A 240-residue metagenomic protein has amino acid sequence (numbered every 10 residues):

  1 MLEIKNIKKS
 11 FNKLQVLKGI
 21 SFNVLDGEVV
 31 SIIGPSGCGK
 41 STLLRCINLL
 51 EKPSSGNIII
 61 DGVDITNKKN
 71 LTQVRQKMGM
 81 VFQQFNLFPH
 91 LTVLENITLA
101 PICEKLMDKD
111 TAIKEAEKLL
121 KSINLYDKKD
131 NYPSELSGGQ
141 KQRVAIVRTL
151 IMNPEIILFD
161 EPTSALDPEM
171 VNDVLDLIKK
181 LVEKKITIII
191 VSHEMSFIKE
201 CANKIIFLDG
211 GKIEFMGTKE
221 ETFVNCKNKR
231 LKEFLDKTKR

Functional and structural regions predicted by a protein language model:
M1-L2, R240: Short, Lys/Arg-enriched, disordered terminal segments
L2, K8-G210, E214-F215: ABC family nucleotide-binding domain
K219-R240: C-terminal boundary and immediately downstream tail of ABC-type ATPase nucleotide-binding domains
